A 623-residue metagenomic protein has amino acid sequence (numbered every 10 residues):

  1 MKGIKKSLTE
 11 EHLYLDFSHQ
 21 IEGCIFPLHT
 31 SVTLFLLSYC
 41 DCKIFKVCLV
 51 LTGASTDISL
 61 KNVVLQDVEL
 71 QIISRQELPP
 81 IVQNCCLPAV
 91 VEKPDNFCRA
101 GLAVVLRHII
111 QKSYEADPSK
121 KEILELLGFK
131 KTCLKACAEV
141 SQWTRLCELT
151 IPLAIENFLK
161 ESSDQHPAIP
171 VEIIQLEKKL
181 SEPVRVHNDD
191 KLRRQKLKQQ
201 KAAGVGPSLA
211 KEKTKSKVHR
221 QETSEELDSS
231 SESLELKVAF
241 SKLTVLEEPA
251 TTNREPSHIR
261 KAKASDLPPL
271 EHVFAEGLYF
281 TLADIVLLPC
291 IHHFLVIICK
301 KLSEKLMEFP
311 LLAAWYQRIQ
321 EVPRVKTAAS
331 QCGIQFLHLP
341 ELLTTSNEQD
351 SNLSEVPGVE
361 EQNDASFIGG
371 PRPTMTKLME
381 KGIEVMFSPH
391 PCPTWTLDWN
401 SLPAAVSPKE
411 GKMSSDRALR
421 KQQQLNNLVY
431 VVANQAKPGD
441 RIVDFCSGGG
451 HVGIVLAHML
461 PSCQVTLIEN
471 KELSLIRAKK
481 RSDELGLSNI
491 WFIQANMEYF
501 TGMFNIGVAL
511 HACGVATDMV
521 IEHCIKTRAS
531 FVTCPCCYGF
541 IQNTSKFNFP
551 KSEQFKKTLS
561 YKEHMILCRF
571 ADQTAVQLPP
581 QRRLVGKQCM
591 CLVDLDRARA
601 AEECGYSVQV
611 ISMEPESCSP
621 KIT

Functional and structural regions predicted by a protein language model:
M1-P249: GST-like domain detector, emphasizing the conserved glutathione-binding G-site in the N-terminal thioredoxin-like
K2-K5, V140, I174, H187 (+8 more regions): Intrinsically disordered, low-complexity glycine/charged-rich regulatory or linker segments that flank or connect
C24, N96-A100, I123, L127-L134 (+13 more regions): Intrinsic disorder
V47, D117-S119, L153, N188-D189 (+6 more regions): Intrinsically disordered, low-complexity regions enriched in proline, serine, glycine and charged residues
C48-D57, L124, N157-D164, D189-Q199 (+10 more regions): Short amphipathic alpha-helical segments embedded in low-complexity Lys/Glu-rich regions
A103-R107, A138-R145, L149, P167 (+15 more regions): Amphipathic alpha-helical interface elements that mediate macromolecular binding in regulatory proteins
I110-Y114, P118, R145, L149-P152 (+17 more regions): Short amphipathic alpha-helices and their capping/turn residues within compact interaction modules
T344-H458, S462-T623: Class I S-adenosyl-L-methionine
